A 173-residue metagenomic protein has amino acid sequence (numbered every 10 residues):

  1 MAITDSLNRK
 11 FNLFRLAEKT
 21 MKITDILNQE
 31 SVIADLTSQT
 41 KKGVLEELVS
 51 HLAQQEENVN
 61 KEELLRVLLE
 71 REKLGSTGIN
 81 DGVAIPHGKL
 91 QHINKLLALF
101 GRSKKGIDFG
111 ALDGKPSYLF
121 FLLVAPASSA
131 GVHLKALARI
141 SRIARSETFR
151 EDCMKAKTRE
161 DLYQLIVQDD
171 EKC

Functional and structural regions predicted by a protein language model:
A2-C173: Cytosolic covalent-transfer regions centered on His/Cys nucleophiles that carry phosphoryl or persulfide groups
